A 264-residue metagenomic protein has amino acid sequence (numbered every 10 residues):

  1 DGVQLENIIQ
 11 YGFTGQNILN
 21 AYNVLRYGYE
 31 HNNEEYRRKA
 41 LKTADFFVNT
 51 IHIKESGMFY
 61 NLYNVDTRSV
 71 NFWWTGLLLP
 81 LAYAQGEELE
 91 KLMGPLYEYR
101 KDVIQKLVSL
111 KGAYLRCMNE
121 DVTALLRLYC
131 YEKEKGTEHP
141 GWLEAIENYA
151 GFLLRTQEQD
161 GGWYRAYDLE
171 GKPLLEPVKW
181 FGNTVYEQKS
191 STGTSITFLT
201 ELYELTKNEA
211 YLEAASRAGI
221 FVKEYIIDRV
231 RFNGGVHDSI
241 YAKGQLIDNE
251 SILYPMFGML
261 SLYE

Functional and structural regions predicted by a protein language model:
D1-E264: Glycan-recognition and catalytic cores of secretory/periplasmic carbohydrate-active enzymes
